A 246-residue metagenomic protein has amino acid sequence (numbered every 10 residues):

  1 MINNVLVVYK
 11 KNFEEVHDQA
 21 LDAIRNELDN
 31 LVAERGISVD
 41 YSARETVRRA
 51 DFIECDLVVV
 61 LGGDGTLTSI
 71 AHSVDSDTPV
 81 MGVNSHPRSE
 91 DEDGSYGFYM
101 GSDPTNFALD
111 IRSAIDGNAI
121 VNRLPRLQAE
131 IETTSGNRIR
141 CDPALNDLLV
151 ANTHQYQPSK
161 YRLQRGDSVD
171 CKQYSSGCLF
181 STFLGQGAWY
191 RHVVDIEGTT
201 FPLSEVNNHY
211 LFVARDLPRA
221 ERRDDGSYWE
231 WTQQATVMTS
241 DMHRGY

Functional and structural regions predicted by a protein language model:
M1-P79, S113-A119, V169: N-terminal glycine-/serine-/threonine-rich phosphate-binding loop
D22-R35, D51-E54, T133-Q164, H209 (+1 more regions): Active-site-proximal helix-loop elements at catalytic-domain edges
G63-T66, H86, F183-G187: Short glycine-rich anion-binding loops that position phosphate/pyrophosphate groups of nucleotides and phosphorylated
S69-A71, E92, K160, W189-H192: Short glycine-/acidic-enriched loop or helix-start segments at secondary-structure transitions that form or flank
S76-S89: Beta-strand-loop-alpha-helix segment that lines the small-molecule cofactor/substrate pocket of alpha/beta enzymes
H86-C178: Catalytic core of DAGKc-family lipid kinases
V150, V169, A220-Y246: ATP/nucleoside-binding phosphotransfer catalytic cores, i.e., glycine-rich phosphate-binding loops
C171-E221: Gly/Ser/Thr-rich active-site loops/lids in small-molecule metabolic enzymes that frequently grip phosphoryl groups
